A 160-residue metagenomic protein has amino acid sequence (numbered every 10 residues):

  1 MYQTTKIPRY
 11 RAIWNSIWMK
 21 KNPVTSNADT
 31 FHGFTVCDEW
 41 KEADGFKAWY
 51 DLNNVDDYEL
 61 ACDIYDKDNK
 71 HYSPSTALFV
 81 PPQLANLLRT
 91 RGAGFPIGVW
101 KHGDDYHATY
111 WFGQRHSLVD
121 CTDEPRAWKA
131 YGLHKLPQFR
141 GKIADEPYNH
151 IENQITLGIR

Functional and structural regions predicted by a protein language model:
M1: Acidic, aromatic-lined catalytic clefts of primarily extracellular/periplasmic carbohydrate-active enzymes that remodel
T4, I17-K21, A28-D105, T109-Y110: Short, cationic Gly/His-enriched loop motifs
T5-I17, D120-E124: GIY-YIG-like beta-to-alpha core
R9-I13, G45, H150: Exposed alpha-helical structural elements
K20, W49, H134-P137, G141: Structured segments of extracytoplasmic/periplasmic soluble domains in secreted or envelope-associated proteins
F34-C37, Q114-P125: A short, exposed loop/beta-hairpin motif centered on an aromatic-Gly-Thr core
L84, R91-G92, W100, L136-R160: Extended, polar beta-sheet/loop recognition surfaces of beta-rich domains that mediate binding to diverse ligands
V99, A108, C121-K135: An aromatic-rich alpha-helical recognition segment common to small helix-rich domains
